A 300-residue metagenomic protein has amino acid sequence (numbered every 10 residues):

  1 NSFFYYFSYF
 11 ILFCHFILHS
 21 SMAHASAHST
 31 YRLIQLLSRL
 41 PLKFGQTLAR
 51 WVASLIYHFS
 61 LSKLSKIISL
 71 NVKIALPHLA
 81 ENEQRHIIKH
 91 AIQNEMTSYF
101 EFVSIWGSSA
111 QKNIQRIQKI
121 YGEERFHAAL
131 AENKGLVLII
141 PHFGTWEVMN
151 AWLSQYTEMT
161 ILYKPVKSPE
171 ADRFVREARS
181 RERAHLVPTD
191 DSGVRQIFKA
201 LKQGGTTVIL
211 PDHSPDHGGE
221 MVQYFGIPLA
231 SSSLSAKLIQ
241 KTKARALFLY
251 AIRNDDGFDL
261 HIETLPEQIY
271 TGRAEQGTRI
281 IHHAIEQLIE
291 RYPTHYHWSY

Functional and structural regions predicted by a protein language model:
N1-F7, I11: Hydrophobic alpha-helical membrane-insertion segments
S21-I140, R181-R183: Membrane-anchoring hydrophobic helices of lipid-metabolizing enzymes
R32, I68, M149, F174-V175 (+3 more regions): Hydrophobic alpha-helical segments typical of transmembrane helices and their membrane-interface/capping positions
S60, H78, N82-K89, H127-E132 (+2 more regions): Non-catalytic C-terminal accessory region of glycerolipid acyltransferases and related lyso-lipid remodeling enzymes
E132-D191, H217-Q223, I227: Catalytic core of membrane glycerolipid acyltransferases/transacylases, capturing the structured, soluble-facing
